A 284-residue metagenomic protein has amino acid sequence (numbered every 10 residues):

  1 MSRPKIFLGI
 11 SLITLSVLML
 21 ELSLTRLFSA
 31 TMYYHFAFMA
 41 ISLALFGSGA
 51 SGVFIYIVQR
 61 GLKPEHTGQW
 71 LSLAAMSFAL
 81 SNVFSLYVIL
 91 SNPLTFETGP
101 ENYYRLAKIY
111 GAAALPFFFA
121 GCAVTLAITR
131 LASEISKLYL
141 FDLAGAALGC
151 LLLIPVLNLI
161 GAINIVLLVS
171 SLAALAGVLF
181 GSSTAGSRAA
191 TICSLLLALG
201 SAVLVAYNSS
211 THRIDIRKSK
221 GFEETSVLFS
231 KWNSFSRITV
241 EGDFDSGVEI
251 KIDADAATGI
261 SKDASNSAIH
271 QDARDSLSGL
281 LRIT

Functional and structural regions predicted by a protein language model:
M1-T284: Alpha-helical transmembrane segments of multi-pass membrane proteins
